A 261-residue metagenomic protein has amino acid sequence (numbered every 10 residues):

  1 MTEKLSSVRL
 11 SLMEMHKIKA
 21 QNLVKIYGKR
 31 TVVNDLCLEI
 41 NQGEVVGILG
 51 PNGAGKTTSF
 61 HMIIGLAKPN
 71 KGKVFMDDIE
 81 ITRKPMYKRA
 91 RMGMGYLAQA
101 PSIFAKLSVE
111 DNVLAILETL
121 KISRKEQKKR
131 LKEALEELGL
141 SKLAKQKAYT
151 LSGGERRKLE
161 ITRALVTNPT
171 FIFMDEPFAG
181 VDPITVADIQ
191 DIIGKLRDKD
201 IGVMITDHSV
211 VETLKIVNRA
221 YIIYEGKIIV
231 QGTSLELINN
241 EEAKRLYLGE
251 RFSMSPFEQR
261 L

Functional and structural regions predicted by a protein language model:
L49-P51: The feature captures the beta-strand-to-loop junction immediately N-terminal to the Walker
I64: Helix-to-loop junction immediately C-terminal to a conserved catalytic motif
L114, K125-L143, D191-G194: Conserved ABC ATPase "signature" region
K147-L151, E155: Conserved ABC ATPase signature
N168: Conserved catalytic motifs of ABC-family nucleotide-binding domains
I172-E176: Catalytic Walker B motif of ABC-type/P-loop ATPase nucleotide-binding domains
